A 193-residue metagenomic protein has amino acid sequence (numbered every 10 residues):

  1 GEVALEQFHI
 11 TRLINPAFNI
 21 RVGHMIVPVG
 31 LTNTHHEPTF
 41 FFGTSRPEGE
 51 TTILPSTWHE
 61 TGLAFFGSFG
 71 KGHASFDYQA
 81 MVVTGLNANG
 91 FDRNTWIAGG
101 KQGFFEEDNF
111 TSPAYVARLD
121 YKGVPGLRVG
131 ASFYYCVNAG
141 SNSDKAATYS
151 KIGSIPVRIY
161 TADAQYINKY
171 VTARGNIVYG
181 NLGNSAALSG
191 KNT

Functional and structural regions predicted by a protein language model:
G1-A88, T111-V116, D120-R128: Outer membrane beta-barrel
E2, I53-T57, E106-T111, Y149-V157 (+1 more regions): Replace "Gram-negative outer membrane beta-barrel proteins" with "bacterial and organellar outer membrane beta-barrel
E2-F8, T34-E37, G90-I97, G140-S150 (+1 more regions): Outer-membrane beta-barrel translocator domains and adjoining extracellular loop/strand segments of Gram-negative
A4-E6, P47-T51, K101-F105, Y115 (+2 more regions): Residue-level detector of functional hotspots within protein domains
F42-R46, N87-A88, G100-E106, N142-D144 (+2 more regions): Short, surface-exposed linear patches
T52-G62, A80-T95, C136-K151, T161: Short flexible/disordered coil segments
G90, T95-N142: Loop-centered beta-sheet repeat module
Y121-T193: Detector for outer-membrane/organellar transmembrane beta-barrel domains, recognizing the amphipathic beta-strand
